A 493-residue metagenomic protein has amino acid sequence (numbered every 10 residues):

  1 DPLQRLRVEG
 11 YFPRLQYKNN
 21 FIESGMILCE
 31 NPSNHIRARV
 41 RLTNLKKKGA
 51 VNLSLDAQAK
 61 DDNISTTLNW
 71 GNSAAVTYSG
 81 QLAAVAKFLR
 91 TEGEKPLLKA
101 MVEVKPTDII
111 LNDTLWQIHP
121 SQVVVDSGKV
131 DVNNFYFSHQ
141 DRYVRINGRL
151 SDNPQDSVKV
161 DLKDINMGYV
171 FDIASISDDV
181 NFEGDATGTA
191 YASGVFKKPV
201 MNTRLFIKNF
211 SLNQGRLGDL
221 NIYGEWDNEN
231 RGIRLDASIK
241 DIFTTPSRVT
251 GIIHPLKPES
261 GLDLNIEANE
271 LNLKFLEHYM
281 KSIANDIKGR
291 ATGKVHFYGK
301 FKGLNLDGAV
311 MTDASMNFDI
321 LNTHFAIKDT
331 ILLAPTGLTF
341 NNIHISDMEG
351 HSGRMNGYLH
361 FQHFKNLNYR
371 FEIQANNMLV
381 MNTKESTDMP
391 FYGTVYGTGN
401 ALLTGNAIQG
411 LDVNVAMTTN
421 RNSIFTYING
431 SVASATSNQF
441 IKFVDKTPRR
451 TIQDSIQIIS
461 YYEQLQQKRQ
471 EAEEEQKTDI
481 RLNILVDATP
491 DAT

Functional and structural regions predicted by a protein language model:
D1-K294, F301-N400, N406-T493: Interface amphipathic segments
